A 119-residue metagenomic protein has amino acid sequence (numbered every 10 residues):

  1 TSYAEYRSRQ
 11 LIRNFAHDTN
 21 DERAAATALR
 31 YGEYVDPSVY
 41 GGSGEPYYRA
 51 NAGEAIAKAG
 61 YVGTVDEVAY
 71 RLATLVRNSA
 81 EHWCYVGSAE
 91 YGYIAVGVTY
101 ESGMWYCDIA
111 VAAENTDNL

Functional and structural regions predicted by a protein language model:
T1-I12, A24-A28: Acidic helix-start/capping segments at beta-turn-to-alpha-helix junctions
S2, H17, A89: Functionally engaged cysteine thiol sites
R9-T19, Y34, W105-Y106: Secretory-pathway/luminal and periplasmic proteins that interact with or process carbohydrate-rich
D18-T19, R23, G97: Residue-level detector of alpha-helical recognition elements and their boundaries
A26-N118: A well-ordered secondary-structure block
